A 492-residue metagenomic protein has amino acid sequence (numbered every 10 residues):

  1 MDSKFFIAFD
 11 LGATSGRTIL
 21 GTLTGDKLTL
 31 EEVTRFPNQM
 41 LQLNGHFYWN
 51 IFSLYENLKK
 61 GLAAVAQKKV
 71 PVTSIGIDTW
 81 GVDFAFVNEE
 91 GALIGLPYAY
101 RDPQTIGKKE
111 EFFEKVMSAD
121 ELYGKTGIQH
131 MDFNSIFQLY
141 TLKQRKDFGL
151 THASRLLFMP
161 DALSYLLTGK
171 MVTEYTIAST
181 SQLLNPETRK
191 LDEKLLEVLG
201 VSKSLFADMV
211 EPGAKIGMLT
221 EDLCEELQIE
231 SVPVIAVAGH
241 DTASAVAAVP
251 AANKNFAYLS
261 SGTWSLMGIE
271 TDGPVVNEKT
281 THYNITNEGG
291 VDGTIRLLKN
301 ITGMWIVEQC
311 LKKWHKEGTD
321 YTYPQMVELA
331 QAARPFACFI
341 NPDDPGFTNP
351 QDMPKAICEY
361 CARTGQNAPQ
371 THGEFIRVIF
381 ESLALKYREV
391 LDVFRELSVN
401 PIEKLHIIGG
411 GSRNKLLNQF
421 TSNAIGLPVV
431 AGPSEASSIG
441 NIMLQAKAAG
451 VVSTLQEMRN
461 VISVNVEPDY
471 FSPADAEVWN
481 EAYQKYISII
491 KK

Functional and structural regions predicted by a protein language model:
M1-G95, G124, C224-V234, I425-L427: N-terminal glycine/serine-rich phosphate-binding loop of ATP-dependent small-molecule kinases, especially carbohydrate
D2, I7-A8, L20, F113-T126 (+8 more regions): Active-site core segments that coordinate phosphate-bearing ligands/cofactors across diverse enzyme families
L43, A63, Q67-A99, Q129-F133 (+3 more regions): Short beta-strand-loop/turn "lid" adjacent to the catalytic site in phosphate-handling enzymes
N44-F47, A119-Q129, L205: Short glycine/proline- and acidic residue-enriched helix-loop micro-motifs that form flexible lids or anion-recognition
P71-T79, R155, D208, L397-G409: Short glycine-rich phosphate-binding loop at a beta-alpha junction
D78-G81, P212-G213, S261-W264, K404-S412: Glycine-rich beta-strand-to-loop/alpha-helix junction loops that act as flexible
A85, G107-E111, A245-A247: Pocket-flanking alpha-helical
D102: Carbohydrate-associated surface elements
